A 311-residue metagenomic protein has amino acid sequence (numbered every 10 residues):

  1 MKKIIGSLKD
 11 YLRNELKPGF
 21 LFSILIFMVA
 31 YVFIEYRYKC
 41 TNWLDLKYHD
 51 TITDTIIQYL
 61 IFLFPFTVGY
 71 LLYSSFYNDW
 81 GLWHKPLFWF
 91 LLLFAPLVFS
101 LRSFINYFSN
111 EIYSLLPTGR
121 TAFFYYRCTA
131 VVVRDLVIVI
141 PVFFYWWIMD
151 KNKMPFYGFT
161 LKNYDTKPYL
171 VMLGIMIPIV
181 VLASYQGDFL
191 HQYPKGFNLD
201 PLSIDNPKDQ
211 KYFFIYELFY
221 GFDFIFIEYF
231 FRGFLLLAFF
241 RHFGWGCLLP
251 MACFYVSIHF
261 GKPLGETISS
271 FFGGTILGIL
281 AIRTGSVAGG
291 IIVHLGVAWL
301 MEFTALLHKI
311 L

Functional and structural regions predicted by a protein language model:
I5-I24, H49-I56, Y77-V98, T118-V131 (+1 more regions): Interfacial transmembrane-helix boundary/kink motif in multi-pass membrane proteins
L21, L60, W89-L93, P168-G174 (+4 more regions): Hydrophobic alpha-helical transmembrane segments
I26-R37, A95-I105, M176-Q186, A252-F260 (+1 more regions): Aromatic-anchored segments of alpha-helical transmembrane domains
Y36-Y70, D79-W147: Alpha-helical transmembrane segments in multi-pass membrane proteins
T67-S75, I138-N152, F222-R241: Transmembrane alpha-helical segments in integral membrane proteins
S100-V137, F143-D223, L311: Juxtamembrane helix-loop-helix connectors linking adjacent transmembrane helices in multi-pass membrane enzymes
G158-L170, F226-P250, I279-S286: Membrane-interface helix/loop boundary segments of multi-pass membrane proteins
L248-L311: Functionally important transmembrane alpha-helices
